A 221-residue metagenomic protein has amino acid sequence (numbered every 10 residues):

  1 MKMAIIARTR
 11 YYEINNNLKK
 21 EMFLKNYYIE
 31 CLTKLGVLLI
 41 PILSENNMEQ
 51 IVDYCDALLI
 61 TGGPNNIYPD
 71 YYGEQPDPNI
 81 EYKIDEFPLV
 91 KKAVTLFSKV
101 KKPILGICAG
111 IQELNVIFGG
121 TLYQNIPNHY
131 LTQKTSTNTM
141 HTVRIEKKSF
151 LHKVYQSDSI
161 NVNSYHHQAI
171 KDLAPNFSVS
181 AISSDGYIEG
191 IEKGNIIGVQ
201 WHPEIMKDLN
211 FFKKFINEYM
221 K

Functional and structural regions predicted by a protein language model:
M1-L105, I117, P127-Y155, K171-F177 (+2 more regions): N-terminal beta1-alpha1 cap of cysteine-dependent amidohydrolase-like domains
C108, H166, H202: Active-site glycine-centered loops adjacent to acidic/histidine catalytic or metal-binding residues that shape
A109-I111, F118: Active-site loop->helix "elbow" adjoining a glycine-rich segment at hydrolase catalytic centers
G119-Y123: Post-Walker A helix-loop "phosphate-sensing" segment adjacent to the P-loop in P-loop NTPases
S159-H167, I191: Short catalytic/ligand-gating loop segments at beta-alpha or beta-beta junctions within enzyme catalytic domains
N176, K193-I196: Beta-strand-turn-beta hairpins that frame and shape the catalytic cleft of phosphate-ester-processing enzymes
Y187-K193: Short, surface-exposed beta-strand/loop micro-motifs that present aromatic residues
